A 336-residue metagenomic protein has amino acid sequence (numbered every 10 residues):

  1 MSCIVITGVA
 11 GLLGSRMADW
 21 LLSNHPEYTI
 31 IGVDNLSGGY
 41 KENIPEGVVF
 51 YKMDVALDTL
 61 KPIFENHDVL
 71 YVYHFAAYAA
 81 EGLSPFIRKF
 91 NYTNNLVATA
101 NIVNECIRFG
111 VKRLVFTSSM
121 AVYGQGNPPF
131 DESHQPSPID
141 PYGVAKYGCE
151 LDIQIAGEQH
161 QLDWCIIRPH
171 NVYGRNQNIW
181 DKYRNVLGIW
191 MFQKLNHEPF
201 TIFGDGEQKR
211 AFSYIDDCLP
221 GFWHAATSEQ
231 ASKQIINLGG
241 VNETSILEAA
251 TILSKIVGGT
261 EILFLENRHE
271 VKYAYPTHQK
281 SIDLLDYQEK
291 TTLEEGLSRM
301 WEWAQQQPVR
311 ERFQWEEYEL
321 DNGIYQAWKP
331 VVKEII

Functional and structural regions predicted by a protein language model:
M1-H170, Y318, G323-I324, W328 (+1 more regions): N-terminal Rossmann-like NAD(P)+-binding domain of SDR-like oxidoreductases, especially those catalyzing
L22, V103-I107, Q154, M191 (+4 more regions): A structural alpha-helix within SAM-dependent methyltransferase catalytic domains
D58, L70, G82, K89 (+9 more regions): Residues in well-ordered alpha-helical elements
Q125-G126, R175-N178: Short beta-loop-alpha junction of Rossmann-like oxidoreductase domains
P138-A145, P169, I179, Y183 (+2 more regions): The catalytic Tyr-centered alpha-helix of NAD(P)H-dependent dehydrogenases
G148, D152, A156, V186 (+3 more regions): Hydrophobic alpha-helix immediately C-terminal to the catalytic Tyr-X-X-X-Lys motif of short-chain
N196-I336: C-terminal substrate-binding subdomain of Rossmann-fold SDR/epimerase-dehydratase oxidoreductases
